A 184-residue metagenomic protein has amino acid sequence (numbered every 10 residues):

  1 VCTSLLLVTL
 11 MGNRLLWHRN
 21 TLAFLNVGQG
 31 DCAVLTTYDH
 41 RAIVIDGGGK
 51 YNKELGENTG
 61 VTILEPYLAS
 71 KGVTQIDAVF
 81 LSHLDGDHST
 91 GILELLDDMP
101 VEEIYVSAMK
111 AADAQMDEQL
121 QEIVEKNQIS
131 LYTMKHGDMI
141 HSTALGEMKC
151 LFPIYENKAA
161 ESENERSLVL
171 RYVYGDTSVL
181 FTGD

Functional and structural regions predicted by a protein language model:
V1-G183: Non-globular, low-confidence helical/coil segments that flank catalytic cores
